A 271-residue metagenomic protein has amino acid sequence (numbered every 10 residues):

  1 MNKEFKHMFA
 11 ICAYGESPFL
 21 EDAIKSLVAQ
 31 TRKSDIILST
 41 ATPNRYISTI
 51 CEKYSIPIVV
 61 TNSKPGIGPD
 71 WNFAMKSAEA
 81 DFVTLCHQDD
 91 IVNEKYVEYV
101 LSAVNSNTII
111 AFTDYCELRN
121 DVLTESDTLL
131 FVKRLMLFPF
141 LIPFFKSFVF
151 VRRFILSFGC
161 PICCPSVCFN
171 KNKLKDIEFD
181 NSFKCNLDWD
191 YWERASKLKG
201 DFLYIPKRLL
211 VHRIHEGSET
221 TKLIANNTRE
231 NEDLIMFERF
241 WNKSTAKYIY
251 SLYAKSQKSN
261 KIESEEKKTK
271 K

Functional and structural regions predicted by a protein language model:
K25-S34: Short, acidic, metal-binding catalytic loop of nucleotide-sugar glycosyltransferases
N62-A78: Glycine-rich, basic loop-to-helix element that forms the pyrophosphate-binding segment of sugar-nucleotide handling
V83: Short aromatic/hydrophobic "clamp" motif used to bind/position activated sugar donors
K95-R134: Conserved donor NDP-sugar-binding/catalytic core segment of glycosyltransferases
D114, F202-L209: Catalytic beta-strand/loop signature of glycosyltransferases that borders the donor
L137-F169: A recurrent flexible, glycine/aromatic-enriched loop bordering the glycosyltransferase active site that acts as
K184-Y191: Acidic donor-binding loop at a coil-to-helix junction in glycosyltransferase catalytic cores that engages
R208-H215, T221-I249: Catalytic core of nucleotide-sugar-dependent glycosyltransferases
